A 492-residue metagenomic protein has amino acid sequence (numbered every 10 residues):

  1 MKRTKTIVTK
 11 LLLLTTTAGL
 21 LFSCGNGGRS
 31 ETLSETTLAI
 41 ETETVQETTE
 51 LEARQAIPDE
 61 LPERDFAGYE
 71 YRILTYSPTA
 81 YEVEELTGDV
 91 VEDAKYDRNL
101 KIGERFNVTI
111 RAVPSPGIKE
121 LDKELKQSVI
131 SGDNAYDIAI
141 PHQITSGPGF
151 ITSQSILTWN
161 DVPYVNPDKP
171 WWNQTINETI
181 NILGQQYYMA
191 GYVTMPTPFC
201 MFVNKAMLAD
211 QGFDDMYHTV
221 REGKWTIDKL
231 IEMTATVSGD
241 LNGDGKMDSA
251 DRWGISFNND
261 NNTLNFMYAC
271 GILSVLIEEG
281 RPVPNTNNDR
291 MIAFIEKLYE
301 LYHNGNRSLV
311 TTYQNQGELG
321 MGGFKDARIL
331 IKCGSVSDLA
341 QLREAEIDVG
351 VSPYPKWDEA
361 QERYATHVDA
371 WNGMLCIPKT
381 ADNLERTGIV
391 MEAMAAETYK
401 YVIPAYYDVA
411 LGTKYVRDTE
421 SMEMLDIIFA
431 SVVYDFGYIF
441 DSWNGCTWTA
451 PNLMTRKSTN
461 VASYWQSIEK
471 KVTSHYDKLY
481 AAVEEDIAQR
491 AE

Functional and structural regions predicted by a protein language model:
L20-S23: C-terminal motif of bacterial Sec signal peptides marking the signal peptidase cleavage site
L51-Y71, Y76, P116-K119, Q143-C200: Hinge/lid segment of periplasmic solute-binding proteins
Y81, K119-I156, P170-M189, D228 (+2 more regions): Pocket-flanking alpha-helical
V83-N107, A206: Short, polar/charged alpha-helical segment
I151-Q154, N173-H218, F257-E279, D369-P378: Periplasmic solute-binding protein
I231-A235, F266-M267, I272-Q314: Glycine-centered hinge/linker elements that transmit conformational signals in sensory and ligand-binding systems
R343-L411: Extracytoplasmic/periplasmic substrate-recognition and gating elements
K379-G388, T398-E492: Conserved C-terminal helix/tail region of periplasmic/extracytoplasmic solute-binding proteins
